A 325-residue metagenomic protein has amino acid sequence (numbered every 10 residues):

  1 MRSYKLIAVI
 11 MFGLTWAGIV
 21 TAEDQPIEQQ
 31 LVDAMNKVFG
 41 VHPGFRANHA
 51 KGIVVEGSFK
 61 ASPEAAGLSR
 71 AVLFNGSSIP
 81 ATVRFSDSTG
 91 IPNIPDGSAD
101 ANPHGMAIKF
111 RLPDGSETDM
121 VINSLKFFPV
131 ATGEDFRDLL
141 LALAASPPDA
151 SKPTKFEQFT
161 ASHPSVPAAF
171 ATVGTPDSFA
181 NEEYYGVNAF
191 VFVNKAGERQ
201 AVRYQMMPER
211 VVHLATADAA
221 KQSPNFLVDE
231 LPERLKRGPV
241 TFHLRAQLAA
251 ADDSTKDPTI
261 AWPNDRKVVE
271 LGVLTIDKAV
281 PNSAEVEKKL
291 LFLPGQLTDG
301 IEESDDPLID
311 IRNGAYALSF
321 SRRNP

Functional and structural regions predicted by a protein language model:
M1-I7: Bacterial N-terminal signal peptides that target proteins for export
V9-I10, V20: Cleavable N-terminal signal peptides
E23-P325: Active-site-adjacent core segments of small-molecule enzymes
